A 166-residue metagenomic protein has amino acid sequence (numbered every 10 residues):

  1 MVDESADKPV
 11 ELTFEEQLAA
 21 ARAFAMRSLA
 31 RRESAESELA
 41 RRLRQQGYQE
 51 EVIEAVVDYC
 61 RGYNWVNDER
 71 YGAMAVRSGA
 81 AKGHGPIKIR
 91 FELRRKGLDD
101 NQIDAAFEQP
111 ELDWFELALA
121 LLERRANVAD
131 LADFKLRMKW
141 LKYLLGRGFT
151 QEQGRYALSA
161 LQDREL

Functional and structural regions predicted by a protein language model:
M1-L166: An alpha-helical, amphipathic repeat domain used for nucleic-acid recognition, typified by the mTERF helical solenoid
